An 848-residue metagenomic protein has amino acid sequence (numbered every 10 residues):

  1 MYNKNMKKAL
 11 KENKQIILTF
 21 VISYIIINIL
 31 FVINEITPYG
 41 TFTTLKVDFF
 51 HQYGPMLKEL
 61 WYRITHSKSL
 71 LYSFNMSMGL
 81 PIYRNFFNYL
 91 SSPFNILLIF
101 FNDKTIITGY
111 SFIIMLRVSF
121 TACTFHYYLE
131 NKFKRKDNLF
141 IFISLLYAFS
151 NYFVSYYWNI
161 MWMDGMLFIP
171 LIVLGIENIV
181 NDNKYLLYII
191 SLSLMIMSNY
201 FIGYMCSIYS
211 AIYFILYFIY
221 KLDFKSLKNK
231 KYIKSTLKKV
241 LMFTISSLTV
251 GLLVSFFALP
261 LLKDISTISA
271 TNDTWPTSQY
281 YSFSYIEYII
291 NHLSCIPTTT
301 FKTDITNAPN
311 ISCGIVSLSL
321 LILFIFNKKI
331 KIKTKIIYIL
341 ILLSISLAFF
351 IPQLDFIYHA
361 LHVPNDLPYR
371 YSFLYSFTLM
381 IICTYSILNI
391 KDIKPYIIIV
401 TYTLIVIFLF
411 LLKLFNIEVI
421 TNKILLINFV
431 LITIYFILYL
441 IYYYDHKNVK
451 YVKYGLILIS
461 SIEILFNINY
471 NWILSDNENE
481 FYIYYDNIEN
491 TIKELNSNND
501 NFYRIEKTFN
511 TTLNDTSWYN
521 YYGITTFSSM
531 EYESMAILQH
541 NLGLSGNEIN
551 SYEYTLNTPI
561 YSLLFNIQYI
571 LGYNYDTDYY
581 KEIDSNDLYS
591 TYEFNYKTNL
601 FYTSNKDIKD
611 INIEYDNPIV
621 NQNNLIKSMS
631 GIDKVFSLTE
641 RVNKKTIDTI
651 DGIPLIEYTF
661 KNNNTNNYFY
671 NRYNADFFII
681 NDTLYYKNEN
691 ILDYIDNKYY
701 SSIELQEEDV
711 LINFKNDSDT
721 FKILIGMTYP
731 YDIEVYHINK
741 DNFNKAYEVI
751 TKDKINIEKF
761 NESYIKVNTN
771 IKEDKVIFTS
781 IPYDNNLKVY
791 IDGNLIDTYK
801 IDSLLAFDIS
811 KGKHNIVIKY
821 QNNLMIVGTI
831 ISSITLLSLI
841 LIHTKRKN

Functional and structural regions predicted by a protein language model:
M1-I36, K231-K234, K238-F243, I437-I441 (+3 more regions): Start-transfer (signal-anchor) and selected internal transmembrane alpha helices of multi-pass inner/ER membrane
N3-L10, Y53, L57, D633-N848: Active-site-proximal, structured, solvent-exposed surfaces of multi-pass membrane proteins that position macromolecular
Y24, I114-Y128, K132, D137-L222 (+3 more regions): Membrane-embedded helix bundles of polyisoprenyl
I29-T37, R63-I64, F100-T105, N138-N159 (+6 more regions): Membrane-interface helix-loop junctions at the exits of transmembrane helices
I33-F133, N138-P170, L194, S198-F201 (+1 more regions): Active-site lumenal/periplasmic loops and adjacent helix-entry segments of GT-C-fold, multi-pass membrane
V47, H51-Y62, L80, F87 (+8 more regions): Periplasmic/ER-lumenal interhelical loops and adjacent helix-loop junctions in multi-pass membrane proteins
N183, I202, I336-F356, H362-N487 (+2 more regions): Contiguous transmembrane helix-bundle modules in multi-pass membrane proteins
I459-Y482, K493-L564, Y596-T598, Y602-D633 (+3 more regions): Extracytoplasmic/lumenal acceptor-recognition loop(s) of multi-pass membrane glycoenzymes
